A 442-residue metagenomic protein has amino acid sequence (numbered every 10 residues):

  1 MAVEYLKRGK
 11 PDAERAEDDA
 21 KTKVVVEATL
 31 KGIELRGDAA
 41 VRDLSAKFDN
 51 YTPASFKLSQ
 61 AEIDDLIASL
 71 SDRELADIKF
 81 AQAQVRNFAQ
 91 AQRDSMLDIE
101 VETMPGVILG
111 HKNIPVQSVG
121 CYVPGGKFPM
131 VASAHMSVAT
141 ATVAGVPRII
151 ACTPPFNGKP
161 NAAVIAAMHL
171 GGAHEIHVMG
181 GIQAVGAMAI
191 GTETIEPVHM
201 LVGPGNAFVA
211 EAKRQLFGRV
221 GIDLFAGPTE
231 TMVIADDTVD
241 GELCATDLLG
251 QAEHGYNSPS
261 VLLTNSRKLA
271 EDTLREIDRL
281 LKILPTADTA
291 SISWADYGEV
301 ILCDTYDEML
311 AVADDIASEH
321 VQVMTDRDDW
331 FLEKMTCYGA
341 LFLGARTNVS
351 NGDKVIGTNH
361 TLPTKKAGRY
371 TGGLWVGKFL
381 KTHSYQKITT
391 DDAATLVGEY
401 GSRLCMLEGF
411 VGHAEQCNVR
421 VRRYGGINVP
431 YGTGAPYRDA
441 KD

Functional and structural regions predicted by a protein language model:
M1-Q117: N-terminal Rossmann-like NAD(P)+-binding subdomain of aldehyde/semialdehyde dehydrogenases
V3-R8, E175-G180, V300-T305: Short acidic-hydrophobic, aromatic-tinged amphipathic segments that line or gate anion-handling sites
E102-A166: Conserved small-residue-rich beta-alpha loop and adjacent elements that most often cradle the phosphate/pyrophosphate
P147-F156, S260-R267, T273: Short internal beta-strands
G172-P259: Conserved NAD(P)+-binding/catalytic subdomain of aldehyde/semialdehyde dehydrogenases
H254, L262-Y338: A glycine- and small/hydrophobic-rich beta-loop-beta segment that serves as a flexible "lid/hinge" or phosphate-binding
Y306, D314-D439: C-terminal core of ALDH-fold dehydrogenases
